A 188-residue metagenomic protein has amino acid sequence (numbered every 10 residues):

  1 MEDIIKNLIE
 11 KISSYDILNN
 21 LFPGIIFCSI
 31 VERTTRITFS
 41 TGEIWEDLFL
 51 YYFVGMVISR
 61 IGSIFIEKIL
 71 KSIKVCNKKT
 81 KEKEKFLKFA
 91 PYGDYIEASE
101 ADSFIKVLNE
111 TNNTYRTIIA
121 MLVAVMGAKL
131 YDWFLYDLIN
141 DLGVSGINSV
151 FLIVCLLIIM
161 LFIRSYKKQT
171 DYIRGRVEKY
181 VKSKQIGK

Functional and structural regions predicted by a protein language model:
M1-F86, L135-I153: N-terminal first transmembrane alpha-helix
M1-I12, R164-K188: Cytosolic/matrix-facing juxtamembrane and C-terminal tails of multi-pass cellular membrane proteins
I9-S14, A90-K129: Loop-to-transmembrane boundary segments
T80-G93, V181-K188: Solvent-exposed, non-transmembrane helices and loops of integral membrane proteins
A98, D102, E110-T114, W133-D137 (+3 more regions): Surface-exposed polar/charged interaction patches
A128-E178: Alpha-helical transmembrane segments and their immediate juxtamembrane interface regions
